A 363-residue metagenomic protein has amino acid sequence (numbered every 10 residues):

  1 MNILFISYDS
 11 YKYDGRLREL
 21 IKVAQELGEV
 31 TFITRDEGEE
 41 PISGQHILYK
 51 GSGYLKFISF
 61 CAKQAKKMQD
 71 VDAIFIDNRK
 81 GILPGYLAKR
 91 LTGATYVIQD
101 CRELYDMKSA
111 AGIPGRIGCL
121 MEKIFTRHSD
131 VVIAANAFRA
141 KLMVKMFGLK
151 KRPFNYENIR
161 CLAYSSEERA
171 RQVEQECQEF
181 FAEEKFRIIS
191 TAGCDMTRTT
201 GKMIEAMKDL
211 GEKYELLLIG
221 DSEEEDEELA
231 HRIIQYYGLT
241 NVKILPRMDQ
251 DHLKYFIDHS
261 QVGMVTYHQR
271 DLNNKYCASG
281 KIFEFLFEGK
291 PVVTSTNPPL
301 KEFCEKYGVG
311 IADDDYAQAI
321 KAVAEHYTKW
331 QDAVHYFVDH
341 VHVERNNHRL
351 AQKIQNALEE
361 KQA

Functional and structural regions predicted by a protein language model:
M1-E39, V131, E205-G211: N-terminal subdomain of nucleotide-sugar transferases
L4-I6, I133, V173-R198, M203-K208 (+1 more regions): Conserved donor-binding/catalytic core segment of Leloir-type glycosyltransferases
Y11, T197-R198, D251-F256, G263-F283 (+1 more regions): Nucleotide-sugar-dependent
K12, Y54-S59, T95-Y96, D106-H128 (+3 more regions): Nucleotide-sugar donor phosphate/pyrophosphate-binding loop at the beta->alpha transition of glycosyltransferases
K22, A62-K66, L83, L87-L91 (+4 more regions): Membrane-proximal helix-turn-helix segments that form the acceptor-binding/catalytic region of lipid-linked
R127-Q175, E183: Donor nucleotide-sugar binding/catalytic pocket of nucleotide-sugar-dependent glycosyltransferases
G220, E228-Y255: Nucleotide-activated donor-binding/catalytic signature segment of Leloir-type glycosyltransferases, i.e., the conserved
D314-I320, E325-Q362: A charged, aromatic-enriched C-terminal amphipathic alpha-helix characteristic of glycosyltransferases across folds
